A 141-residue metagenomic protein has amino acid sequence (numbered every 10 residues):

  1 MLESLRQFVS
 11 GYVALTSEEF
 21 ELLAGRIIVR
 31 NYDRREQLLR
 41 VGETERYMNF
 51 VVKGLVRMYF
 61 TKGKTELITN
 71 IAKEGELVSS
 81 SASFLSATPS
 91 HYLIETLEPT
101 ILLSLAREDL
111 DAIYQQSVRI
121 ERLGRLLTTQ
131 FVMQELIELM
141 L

Functional and structural regions predicted by a protein language model:
M1-I28: Cyclic nucleotide-binding regulatory module and flanking cytosolic helices
G11, E36-E98: Cyclic nucleotide-binding regulatory domains
R30-E36: Short, basic/aromatic recognition patches
E95-L141: Polybasic "coupling" helices that flank or enter modular domains
